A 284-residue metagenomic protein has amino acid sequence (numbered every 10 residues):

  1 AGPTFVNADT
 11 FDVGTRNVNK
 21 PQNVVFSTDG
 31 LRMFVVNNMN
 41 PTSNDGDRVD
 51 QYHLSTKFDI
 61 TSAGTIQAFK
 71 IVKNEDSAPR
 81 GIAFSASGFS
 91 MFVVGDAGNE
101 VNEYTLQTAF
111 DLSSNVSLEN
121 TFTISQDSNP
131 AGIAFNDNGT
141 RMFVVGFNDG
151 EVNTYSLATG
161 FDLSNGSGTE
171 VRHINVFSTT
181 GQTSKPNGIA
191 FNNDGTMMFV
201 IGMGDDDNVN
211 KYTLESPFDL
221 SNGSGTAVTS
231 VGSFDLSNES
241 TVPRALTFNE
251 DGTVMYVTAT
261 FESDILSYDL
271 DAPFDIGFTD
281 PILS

Functional and structural regions predicted by a protein language model:
A1-G2, Q51-T61, Y104-S113, S156-N165 (+2 more regions): Short loop/turn segments immediately following beta-strands, especially the blade-tip and inter-blade linker loops
V6-T15, G64-K73, L118-I124, E170-T179 (+1 more regions): A short beta-strand motif characteristic of beta-propeller blades
K20, A78, N129, K185 (+1 more regions): Beta-rich catalytic cores
T28-D29, A86-S87, D137-N138, N193-D194 (+1 more regions): Residue-level detector of Asp-centered blade-edge/turn motifs that repeat once per structural unit in beta-propeller
M39-N44, G98-E100, N148-E151, G204-D207 (+1 more regions): Short glycine/acidic-enriched loop and turn motifs that connect beta-strands
